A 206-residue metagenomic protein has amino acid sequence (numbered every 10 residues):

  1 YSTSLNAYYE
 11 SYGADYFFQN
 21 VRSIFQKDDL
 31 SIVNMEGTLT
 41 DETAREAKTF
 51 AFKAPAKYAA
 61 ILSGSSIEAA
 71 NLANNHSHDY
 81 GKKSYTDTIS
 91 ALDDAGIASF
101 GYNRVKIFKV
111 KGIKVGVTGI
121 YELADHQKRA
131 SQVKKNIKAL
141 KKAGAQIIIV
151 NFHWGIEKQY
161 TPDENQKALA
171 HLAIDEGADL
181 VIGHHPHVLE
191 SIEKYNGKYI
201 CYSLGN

Functional and structural regions predicted by a protein language model:
Y1-N206: Acidic, metal/ion-coordinating pockets
